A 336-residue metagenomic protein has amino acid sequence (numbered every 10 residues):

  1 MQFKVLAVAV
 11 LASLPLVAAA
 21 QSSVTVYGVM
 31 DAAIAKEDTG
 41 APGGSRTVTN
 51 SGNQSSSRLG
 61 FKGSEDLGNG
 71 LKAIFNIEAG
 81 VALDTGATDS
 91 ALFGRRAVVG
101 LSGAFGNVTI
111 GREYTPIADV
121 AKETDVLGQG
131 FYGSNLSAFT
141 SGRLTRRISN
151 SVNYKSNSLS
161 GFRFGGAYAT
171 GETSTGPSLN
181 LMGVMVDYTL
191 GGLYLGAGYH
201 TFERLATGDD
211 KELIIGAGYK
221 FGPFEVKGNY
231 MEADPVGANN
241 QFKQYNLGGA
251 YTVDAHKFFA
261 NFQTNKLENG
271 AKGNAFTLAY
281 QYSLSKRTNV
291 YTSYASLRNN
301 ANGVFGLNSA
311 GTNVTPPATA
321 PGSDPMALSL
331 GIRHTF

Functional and structural regions predicted by a protein language model:
M1-Q21: Gram-negative bacterial Sec-dependent N-terminal signal peptides
A9, G60-K62, V98-G100, N153-K155 (+5 more regions): Outer-membrane beta-barrel architecture
Q21-K36, R46-G171, S178-N180, D187-G191 (+1 more regions): Outer membrane beta-barrel
S22-V26, E65, N69-A73, A104-V108 (+10 more regions): Outer-envelope beta-barrel architecture signal
Y27-A33, N76-E78, G111-E113, G165-A169 (+6 more regions): Transmembrane beta-strands of outer-membrane beta-barrel proteins
N50-Q54, S90-G94, R143-R147, T175-L181 (+5 more regions): Transmembrane beta-barrel outer-membrane domains
L181-Y282, A295-S296: Detector for outer-membrane/organellar transmembrane beta-barrel domains, recognizing the amphipathic beta-strand
G322-F336: Outer-membrane beta-barrel "beta-signal"
